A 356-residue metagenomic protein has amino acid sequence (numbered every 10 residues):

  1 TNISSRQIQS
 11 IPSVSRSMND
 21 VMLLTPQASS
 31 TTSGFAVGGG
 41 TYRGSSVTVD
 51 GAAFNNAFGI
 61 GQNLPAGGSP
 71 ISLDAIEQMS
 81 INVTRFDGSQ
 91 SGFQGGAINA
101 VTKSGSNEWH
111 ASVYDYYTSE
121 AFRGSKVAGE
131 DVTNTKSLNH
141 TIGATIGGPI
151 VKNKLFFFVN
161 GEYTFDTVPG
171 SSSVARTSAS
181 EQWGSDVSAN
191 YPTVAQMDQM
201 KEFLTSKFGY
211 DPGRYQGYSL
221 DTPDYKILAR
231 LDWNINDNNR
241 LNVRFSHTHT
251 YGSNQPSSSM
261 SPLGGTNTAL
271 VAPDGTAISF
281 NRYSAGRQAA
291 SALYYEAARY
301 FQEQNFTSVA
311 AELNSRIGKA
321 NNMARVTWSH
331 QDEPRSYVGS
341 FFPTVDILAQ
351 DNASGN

Functional and structural regions predicted by a protein language model:
T1-S104, R123-E130, N139-G148, T164-V168: Periplasmic N-terminal accessory/gating domains of Gram-negative outer-membrane beta-barrel systems
I3-S4, I60-N63, S80-N82, K126-E130 (+4 more regions): Extracytoplasmic loops and strand-loop junctions of Gram-negative outer membrane beta-barrel proteins
S10, G67, F86, E130-N134 (+6 more regions): Outer-membrane beta-barrel proteins
V37, V47, I81, A100 (+7 more regions): Membrane-embedded beta-strands that build the outer-membrane beta-barrel scaffold
S119-K136, T205-Y210: Substrate-binding clefts and substrate-entry loops adjacent to catalytic sites of polymer-processing enzymes acting on
E120-G124, D166-S171, Q216-G217, G252-P256 (+1 more regions): Outer-membrane beta-barrel proteins
Q182-R214, A277-Y283, Q350-N356: Flexible glycine-rich, low-complexity coil/linker segments exposed to the extracellular/periplasmic environment
S206, L220-D224, N236-N356: Replace "related TpsB outer-membrane translocases also match" with "some related outer-membrane beta-barrels such as
